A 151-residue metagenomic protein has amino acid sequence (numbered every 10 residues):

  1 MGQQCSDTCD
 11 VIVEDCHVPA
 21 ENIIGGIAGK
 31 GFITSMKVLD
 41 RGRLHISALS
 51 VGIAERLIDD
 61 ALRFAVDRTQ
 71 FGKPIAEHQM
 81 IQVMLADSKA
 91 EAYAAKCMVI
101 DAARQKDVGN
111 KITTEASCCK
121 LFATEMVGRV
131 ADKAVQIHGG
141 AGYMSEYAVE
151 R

Functional and structural regions predicted by a protein language model:
M1-I12: FAD-binding subdomain of flavoenzyme oxidoreductases
D10-C16, G26-G29, K37-R151: Alpha-helical interface subdomain recognition
P19: Extracellular and organelle-lumenal recognition/adhesion modules and their flexible linkers in secreted
N22-I23: Mixed-charge (polyampholyte) low-complexity IDRs
F32: Phosphate-binding core of ATP-grasp and ATP-grasp-like enzymes
